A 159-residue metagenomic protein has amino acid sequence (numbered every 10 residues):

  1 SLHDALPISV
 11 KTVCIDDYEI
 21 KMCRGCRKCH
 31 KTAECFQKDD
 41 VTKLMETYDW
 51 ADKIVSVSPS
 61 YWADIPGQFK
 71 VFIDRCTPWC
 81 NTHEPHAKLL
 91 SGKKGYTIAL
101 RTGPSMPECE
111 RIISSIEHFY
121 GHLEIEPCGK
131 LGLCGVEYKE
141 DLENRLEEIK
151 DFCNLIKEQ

Functional and structural regions predicted by a protein language model:
L2-L6: Short, small-residue-biased leader/transition segments that mark boundaries at the very start of proteins
S9-E19, L131: A short beta-strand-loop structural module common to alpha/beta enzyme folds
I15-E34, E137-N144: N-terminal beta-loop-helix "entrance" segment that forms/cooperates in small-molecule cofactor or anionic ligand
A51-D52: An anion/phosphate-binding loop that grips the pyrophosphate of nucleotide cofactors and donors
G67-T82: A short, gly/pro- and small-residue-rich
P85-G129: Short, glycine-/small-residue-rich phosphate/pyrophosphate-handling segment
S114-Q159: Glycine-rich phosphate/pyrophosphate-binding loop and the adjoining helix
